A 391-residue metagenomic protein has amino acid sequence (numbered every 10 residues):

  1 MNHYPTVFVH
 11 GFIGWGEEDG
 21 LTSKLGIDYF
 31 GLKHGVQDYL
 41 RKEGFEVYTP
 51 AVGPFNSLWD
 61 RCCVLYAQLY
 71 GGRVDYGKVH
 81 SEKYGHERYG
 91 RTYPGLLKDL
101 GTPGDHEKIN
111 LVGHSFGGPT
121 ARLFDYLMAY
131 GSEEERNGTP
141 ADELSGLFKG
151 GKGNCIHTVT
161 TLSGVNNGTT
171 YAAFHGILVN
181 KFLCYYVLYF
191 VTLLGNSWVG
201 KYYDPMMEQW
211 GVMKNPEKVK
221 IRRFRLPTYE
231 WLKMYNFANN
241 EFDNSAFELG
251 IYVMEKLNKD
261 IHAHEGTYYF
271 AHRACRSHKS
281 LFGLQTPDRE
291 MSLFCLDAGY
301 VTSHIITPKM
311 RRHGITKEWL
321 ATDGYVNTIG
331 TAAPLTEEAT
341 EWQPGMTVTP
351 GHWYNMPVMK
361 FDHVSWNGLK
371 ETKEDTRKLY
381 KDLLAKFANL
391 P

Functional and structural regions predicted by a protein language model:
M1-G164, G168-L183, W342-Q343, V348-P391: N-terminal non-catalytic accessory region
Y126, G131-P391: Helical cap/lid subdomain of alpha/beta-hydrolase-fold lipid enzymes that gates access to the catalytic pocket
